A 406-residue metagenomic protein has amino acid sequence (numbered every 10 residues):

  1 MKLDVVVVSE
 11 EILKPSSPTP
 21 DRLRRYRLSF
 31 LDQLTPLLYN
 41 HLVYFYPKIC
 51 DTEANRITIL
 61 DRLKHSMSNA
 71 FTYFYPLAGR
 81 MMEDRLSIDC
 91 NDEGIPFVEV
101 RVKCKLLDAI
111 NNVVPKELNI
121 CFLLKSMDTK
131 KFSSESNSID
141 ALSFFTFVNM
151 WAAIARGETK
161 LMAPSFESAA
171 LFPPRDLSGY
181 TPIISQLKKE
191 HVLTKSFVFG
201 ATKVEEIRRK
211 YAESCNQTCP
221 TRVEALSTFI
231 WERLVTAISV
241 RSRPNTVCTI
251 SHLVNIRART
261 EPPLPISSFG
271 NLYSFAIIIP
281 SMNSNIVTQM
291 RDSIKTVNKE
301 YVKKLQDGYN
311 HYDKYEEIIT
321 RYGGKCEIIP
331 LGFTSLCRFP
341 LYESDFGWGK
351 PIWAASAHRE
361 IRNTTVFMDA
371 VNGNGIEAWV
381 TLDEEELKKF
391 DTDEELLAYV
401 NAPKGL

Functional and structural regions predicted by a protein language model:
K2-R24, P36-L341: Soluble acyl-CoA-dependent acyltransferase catalytic core bearing the H(X)4D motif
G324-L406: Low-complexity, glycine/alanine/valine/leucine- and proline-rich hydrophobic stretches
